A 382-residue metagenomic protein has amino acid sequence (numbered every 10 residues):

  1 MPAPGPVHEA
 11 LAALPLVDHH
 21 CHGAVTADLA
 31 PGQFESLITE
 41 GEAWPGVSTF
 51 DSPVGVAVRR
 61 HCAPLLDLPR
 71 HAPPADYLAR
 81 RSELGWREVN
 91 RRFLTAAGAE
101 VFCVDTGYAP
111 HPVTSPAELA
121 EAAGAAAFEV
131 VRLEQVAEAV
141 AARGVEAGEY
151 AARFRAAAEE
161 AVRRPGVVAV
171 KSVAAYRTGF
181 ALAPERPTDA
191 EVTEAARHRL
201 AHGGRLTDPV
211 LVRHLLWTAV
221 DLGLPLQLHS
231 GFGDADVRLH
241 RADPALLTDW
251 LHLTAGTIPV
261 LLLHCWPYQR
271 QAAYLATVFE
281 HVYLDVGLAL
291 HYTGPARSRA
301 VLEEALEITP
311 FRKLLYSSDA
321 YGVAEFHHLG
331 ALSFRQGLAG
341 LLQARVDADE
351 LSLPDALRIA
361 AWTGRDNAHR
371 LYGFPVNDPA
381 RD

Functional and structural regions predicted by a protein language model:
P2-H19, P31-R80, F311-K313, H328-D382: Mid-to-C-terminal alpha-helical segments outside catalytic/metal-binding sites
P15, A97-V101, A123-A127, R164-V168 (+4 more regions): Short, well-ordered coil/turn segments that N-cap beta-strands
P15-D28, L226-G231: Histidine-centered catalytic micro-motifs
H20, F102, V170, A219 (+4 more regions): Conserved, mostly hydrophobic/aromatic
T26, H229, L263, T309-S333: Short acidic/histidine-rich active-site segments
A27-A30, V237-L246, R270-F279, G294-E303 (+1 more regions): Histidine/acidic-residue-rich catalytic or RNA/ligand-binding cores of hydrolases and nuclease-related proteins
G32-A123, E129, A151-P165: Alpha-helical scaffold segments that flank or form the walls of functional sites
P165-R270: Divalent metal-binding pocket/active-site signature
